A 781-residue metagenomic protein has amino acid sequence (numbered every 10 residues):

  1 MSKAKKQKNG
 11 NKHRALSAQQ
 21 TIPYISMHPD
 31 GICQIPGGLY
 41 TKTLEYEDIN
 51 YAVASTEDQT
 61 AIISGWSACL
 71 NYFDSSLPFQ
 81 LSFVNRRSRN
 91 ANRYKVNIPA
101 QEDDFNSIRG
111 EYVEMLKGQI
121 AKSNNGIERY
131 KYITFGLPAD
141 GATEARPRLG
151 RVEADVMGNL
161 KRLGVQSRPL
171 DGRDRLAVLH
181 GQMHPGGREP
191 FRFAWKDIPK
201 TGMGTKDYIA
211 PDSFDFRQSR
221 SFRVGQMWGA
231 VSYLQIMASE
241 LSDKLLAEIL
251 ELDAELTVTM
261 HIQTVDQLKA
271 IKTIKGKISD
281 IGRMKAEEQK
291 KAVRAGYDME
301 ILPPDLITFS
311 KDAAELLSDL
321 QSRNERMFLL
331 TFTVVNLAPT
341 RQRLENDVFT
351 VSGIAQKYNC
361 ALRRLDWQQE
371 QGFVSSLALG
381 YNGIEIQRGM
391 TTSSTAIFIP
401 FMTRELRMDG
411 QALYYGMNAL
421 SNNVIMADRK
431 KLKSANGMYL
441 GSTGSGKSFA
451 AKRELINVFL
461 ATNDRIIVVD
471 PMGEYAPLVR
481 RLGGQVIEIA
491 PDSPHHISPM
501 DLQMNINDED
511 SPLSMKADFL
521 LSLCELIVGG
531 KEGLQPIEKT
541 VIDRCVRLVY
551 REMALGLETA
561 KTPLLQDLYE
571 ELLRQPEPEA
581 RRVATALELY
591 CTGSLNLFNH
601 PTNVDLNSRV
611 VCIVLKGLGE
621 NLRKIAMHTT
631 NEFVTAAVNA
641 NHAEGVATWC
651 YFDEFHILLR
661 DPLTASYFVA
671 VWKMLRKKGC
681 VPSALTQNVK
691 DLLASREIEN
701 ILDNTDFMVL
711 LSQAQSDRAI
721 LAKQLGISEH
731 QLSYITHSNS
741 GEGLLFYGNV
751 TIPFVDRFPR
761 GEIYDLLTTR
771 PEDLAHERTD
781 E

Functional and structural regions predicted by a protein language model:
M1-F401: Extended, folded cores of ATP/NTP-driven motor/assembly subunits in large transport and secretion machines
I49, T56-S75, R86, E248-L250 (+11 more regions): P-loop NTPase motor domains
Y439: Hydrophobic anchor at the beta1->P-loop junction of P-loop NTPases
K447: Conserved lysine of the Walker
A450: Hydrophobic positions on the alpha1 helix immediately C-terminal to the Walker A/P-loop
N457-I467, A637: Post-Walker A helix-loop "phosphate-sensing" segment adjacent to the P-loop in P-loop NTPases
G483-I487, E697-L710: A short helix-turn-beta junction within AAA+ P-loop NTPase domains corresponding to the substrate/partner-engaging
L725-D780: Conserved P-loop NTPase
